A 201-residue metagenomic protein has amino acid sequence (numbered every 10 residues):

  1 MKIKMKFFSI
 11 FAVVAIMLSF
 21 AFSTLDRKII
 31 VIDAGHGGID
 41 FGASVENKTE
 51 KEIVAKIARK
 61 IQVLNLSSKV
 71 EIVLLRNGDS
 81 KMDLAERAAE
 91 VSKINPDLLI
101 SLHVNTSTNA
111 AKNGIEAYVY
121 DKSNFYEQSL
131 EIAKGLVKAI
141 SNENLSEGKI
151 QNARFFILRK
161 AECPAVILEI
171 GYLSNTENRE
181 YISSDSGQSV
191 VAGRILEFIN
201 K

Functional and structural regions predicted by a protein language model:
M1-I3: N-terminal secretory signal peptides that target proteins for export/translocation
M5, I10-K28: Bacterial Sec-dependent signal peptides at the C-terminal "C-region" and cleavage site
L25-K134: Catalytic-core regions of hydrolytic enzymes
V31-D33, G42, S101, N105-N109 (+1 more regions): Active-site-adjacent mobile loop/cap segments within catalytic or ligand-binding domains
E71-V73, E116, S146-K149, P164: Conserved beta-strand segments of alpha/beta enzyme cores
E127-Q151: Active-site-adjacent substrate-binding region of metalloamidase/peptidase-like peptide-processing proteins
